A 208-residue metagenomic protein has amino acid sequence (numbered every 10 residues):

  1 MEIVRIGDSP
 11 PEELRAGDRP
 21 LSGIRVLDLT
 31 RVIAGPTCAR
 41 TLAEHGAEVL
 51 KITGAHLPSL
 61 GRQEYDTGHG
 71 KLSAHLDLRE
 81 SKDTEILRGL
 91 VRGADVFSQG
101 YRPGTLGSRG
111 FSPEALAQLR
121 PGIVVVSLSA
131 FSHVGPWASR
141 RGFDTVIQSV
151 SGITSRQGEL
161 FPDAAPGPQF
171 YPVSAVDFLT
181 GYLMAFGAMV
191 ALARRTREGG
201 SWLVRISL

Functional and structural regions predicted by a protein language model:
M1-H56, S81-T84, R88-V96, L116-S132 (+3 more regions): Acyl-CoA thioester-binding alpha/beta core of soluble enzymes
T30, D77-L78, G100-Y101, V150: Glycine-rich, N-terminal phosphate-binding loop of Rossmann-like dinucleotide-binding domains
T30, Q169-V176: Cysteine-centered functional microenvironments
G46, G70-K71, A94, F143: Short, well-ordered alpha-helix to beta-strand connector turns
K51-D77: Glycine-rich phosphate-binding loop and adjoining beta1-alpha1-beta2 segment of Rossmann-like nucleotide-binding folds
D77, V96, P136, R140-F143 (+1 more regions): Hydrophobic alpha-helical scaffolding
Y101-G152: N-terminal Rossmann-like NAD(P) cofactor-binding subdomain of oxidoreductases, focused on the glycine-rich
I153-P172: The feature captures the short pre-catalytic strand/loop hairpin that immediately precedes and shapes the active-site
